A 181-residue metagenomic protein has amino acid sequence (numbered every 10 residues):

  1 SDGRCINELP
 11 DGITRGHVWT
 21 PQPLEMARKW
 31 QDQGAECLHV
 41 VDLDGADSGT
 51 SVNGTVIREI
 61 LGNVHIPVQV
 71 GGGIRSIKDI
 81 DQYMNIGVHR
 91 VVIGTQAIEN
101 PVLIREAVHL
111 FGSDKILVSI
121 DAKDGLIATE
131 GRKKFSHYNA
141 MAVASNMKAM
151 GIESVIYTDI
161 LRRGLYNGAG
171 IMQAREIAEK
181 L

Functional and structural regions predicted by a protein language model:
S1-I6, P10-G16, M84, V88-R163: Conserved anion-binding
C5-S51: N-terminal beta-alpha supersecondary unit
T14-V18, Q22, S48, V52-T55 (+2 more regions): Alpha-helix N-cap and loop-to-helix initiation/capping positions
W19-Q31, R75-D81, F135-N146: Short, acidic/polar
L24, R28, R58, D81-M84 (+4 more regions): Alpha-helical segments flanking ligand/cofactor-binding loops in enzyme cores
Q33, N63, I86-G87, M150 (+1 more regions): Structural motif
C37-T55, T95, Y157-A169: Glycine-rich, proline-tolerant flexible connector loops at the mouths of alpha/beta enzymes
D47-G71, L103-D121, Y166-L181: Alpha-helix-loop-beta-strand connector modules within alpha/beta enzyme cores
